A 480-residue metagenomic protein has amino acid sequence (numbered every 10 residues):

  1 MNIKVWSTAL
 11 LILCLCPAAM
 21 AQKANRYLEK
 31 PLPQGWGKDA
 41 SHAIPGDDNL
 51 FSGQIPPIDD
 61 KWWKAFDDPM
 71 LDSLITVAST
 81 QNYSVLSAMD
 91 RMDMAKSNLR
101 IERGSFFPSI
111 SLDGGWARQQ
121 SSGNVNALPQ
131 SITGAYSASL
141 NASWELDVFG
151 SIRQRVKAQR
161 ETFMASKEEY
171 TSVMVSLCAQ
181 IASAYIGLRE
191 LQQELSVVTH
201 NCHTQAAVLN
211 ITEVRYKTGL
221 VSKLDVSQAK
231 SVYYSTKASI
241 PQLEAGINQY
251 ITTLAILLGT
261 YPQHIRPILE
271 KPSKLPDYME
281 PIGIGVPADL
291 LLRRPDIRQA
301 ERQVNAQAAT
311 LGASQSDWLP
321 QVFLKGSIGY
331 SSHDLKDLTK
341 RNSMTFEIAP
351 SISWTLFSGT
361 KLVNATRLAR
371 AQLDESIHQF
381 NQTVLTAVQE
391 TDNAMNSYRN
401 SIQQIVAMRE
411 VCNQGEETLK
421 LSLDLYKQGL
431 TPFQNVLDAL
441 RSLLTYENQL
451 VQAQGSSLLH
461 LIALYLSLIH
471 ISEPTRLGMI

Functional and structural regions predicted by a protein language model:
N2-T80, R160, E244-L292, D334 (+2 more regions): Terminal intrinsically disordered/low-complexity segments used for targeting and assembly
Q22-Q180, V322-G326, L356-T366, R370-L373: Short flexible linkers and secondary-structure junctions
L86-S87, R103-G104, L146-M174, L224 (+7 more regions): Sec/SRP-type N-terminal targeting helices
Q130-G134, N342-M344, T445: Short sequence motifs at beta-strands and strand-loop junctions characteristic of Gram-negative outer-membrane
Y136-A142, V286, F346-I352: Hydrophobic, lipid-facing positions within transmembrane beta-strands of outer-membrane proteins
I152, E161, K167-V286, S397 (+4 more regions): Periplasmic alpha-helical coiled-coil/stalk elements that build and connect Gram-negative outer-membrane
S222-L224, L430-Q452: Short terminal targeting/anchoring segments
